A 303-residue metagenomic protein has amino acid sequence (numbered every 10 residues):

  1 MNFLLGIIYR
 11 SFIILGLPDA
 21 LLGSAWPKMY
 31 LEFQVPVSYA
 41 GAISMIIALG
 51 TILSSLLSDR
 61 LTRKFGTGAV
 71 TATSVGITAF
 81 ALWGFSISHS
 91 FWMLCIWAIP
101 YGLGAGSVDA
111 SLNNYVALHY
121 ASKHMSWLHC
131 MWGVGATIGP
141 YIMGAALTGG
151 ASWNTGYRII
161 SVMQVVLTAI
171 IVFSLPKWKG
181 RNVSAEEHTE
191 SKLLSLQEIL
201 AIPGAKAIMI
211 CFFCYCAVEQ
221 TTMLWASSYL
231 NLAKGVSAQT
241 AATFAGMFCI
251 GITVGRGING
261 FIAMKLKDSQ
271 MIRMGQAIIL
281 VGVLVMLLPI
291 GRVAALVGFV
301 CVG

Functional and structural regions predicted by a protein language model:
R10, A81, W92-P100, G282 (+1 more regions): Paired small-residue
L22-G23, P203-G246, I250-T253: Extracytoplasmic gate region of multi-pass secondary transporters
Q34, G66, I87-W92, G235 (+2 more regions): Helix-breaking motifs and short loop linkers at transmembrane-helix boundaries and internal kinks in secondary membrane
I52-W92: Conserved MFS/SLC helix-loop-helix module at the cytosolic interface between two early adjacent transmembrane helices
M93, W127-G180, Y215: Helix-loop-helix hairpin linking two adjacent transmembrane segments in secondary transporters
W97-W132: Cytoplasmic helix-loop-helix junction between adjacent transmembrane helices in 12-TM secondary transporters
P176-M209: Juxtamembrane intracellular "pre-TM" segments in multi-pass secondary transporters
L266-G303: C-terminal transmembrane helical hairpin of 12-TM major facilitator-type secondary transporters
